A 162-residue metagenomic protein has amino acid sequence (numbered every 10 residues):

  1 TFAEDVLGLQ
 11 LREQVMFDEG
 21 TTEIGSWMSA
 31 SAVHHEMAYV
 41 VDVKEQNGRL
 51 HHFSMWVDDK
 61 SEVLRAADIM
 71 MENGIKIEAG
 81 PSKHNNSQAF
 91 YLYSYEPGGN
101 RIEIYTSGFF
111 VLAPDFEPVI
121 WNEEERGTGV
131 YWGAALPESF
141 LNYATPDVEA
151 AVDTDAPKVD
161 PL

Functional and structural regions predicted by a protein language model:
T1-D5, M55-I102, T106-L162: Vicinal oxygen chelate
T1-H34, D68: Core segments of cupin and vicinal oxygen chelate
V15, V41-V43, P81: Short, well-ordered turn and helix-capping elements at secondary-structure junctions
S26, H51-H52: Conserved acetyl-CoA binding element of GNAT-fold acetyltransferases
M28-A32, D42, Y95-P97: Active-site beta-strand termini and strand-to-loop segments that position acidic
E36-Y39: Aromatic/basic-lined ligand-recognition segments that form π-stacking hydrophobic pockets flanked by Lys/Arg to engage
N47: Long C-terminal interaction/binding lobes of large macromolecular proteins
